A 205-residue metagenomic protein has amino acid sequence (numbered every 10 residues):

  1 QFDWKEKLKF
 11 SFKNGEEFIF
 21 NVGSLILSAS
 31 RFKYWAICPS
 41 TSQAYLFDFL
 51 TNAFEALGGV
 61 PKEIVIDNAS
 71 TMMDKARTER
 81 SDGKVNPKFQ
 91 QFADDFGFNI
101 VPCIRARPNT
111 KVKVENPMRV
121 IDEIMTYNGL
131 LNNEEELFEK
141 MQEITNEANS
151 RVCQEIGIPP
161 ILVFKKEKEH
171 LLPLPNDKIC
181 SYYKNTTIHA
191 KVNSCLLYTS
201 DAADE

Functional and structural regions predicted by a protein language model:
Q1-K33, S42-D48, D94, C180-S181 (+2 more regions): Mobile-element integrase/transposase regions, centering on the N-terminal DNA-binding/Zn-coordinating module
W35-V60, D82: Active-site beta-loop-alpha junctions of metal-dependent nucleic acid enzymes, especially the RNase H-like/DDE
V60-S81: Acidic/histidine-rich, metal-coordinating catalytic segments
I66-D67, R80, I100-D122, Q142: RNase H-like two-metal-ion nuclease catalytic core shared by retroviral integrases and related mobile-element nucleases
D82, K88-Q90, D94-K111, L130-L131: RNase H-like polynucleotidyl transferase catalytic core
I124-L197: Polar, glycine-rich mid-to-C-terminal structural blocks that act as macromolecule-binding/assembly scaffolds
Y198-E205: Conserved small/polar residues in nucleotide/adenosyl-binding loops
